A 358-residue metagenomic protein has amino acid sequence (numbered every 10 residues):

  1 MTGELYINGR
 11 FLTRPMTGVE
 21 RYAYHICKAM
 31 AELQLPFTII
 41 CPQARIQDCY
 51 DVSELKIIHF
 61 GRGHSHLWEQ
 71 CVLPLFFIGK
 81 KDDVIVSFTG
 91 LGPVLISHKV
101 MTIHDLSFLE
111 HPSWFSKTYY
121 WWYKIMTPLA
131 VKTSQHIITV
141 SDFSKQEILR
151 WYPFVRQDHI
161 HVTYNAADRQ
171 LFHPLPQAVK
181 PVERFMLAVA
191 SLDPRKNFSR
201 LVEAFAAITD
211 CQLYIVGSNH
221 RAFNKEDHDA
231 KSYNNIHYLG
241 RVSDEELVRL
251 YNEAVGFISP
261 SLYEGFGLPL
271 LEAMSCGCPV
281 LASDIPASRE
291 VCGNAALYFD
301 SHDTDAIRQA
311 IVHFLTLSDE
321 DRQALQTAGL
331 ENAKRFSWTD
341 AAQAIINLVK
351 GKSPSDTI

Functional and structural regions predicted by a protein language model:
M1-I358: Carbohydrate transferase catalytic cores enriched for Leloir-type hexosyltransferases
